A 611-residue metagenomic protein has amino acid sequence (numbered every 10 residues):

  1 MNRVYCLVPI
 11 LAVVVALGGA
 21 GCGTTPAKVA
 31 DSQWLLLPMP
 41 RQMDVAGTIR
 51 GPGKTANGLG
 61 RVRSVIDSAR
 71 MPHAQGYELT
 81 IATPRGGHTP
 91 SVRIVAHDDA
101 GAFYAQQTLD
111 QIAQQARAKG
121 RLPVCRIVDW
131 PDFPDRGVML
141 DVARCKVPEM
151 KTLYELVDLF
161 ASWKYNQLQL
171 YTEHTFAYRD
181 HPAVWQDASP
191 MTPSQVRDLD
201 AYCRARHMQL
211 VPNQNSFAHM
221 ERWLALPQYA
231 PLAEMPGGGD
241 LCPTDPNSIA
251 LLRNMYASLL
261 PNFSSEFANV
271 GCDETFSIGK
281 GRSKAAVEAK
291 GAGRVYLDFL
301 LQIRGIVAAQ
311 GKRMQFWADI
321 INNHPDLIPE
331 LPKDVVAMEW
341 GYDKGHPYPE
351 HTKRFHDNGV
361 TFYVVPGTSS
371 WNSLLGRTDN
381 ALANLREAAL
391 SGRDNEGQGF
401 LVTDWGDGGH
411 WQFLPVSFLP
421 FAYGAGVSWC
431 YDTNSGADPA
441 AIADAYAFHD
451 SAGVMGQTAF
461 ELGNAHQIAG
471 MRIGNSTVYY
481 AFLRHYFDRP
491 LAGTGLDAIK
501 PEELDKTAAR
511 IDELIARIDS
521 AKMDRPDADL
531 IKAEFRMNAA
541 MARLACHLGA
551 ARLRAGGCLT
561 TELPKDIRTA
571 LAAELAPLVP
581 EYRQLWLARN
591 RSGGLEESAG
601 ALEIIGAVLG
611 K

Functional and structural regions predicted by a protein language model:
M1-P9: Bacterial N-terminal signal peptides that target proteins for export
N2-R3, V29, L37-P38, D44-A46 (+8 more regions): Substrate-binding groove of N-acetylhexosamine-processing glycoside hydrolases
I10-V13, A20-V128, Q169, F316-N322 (+5 more regions): Acidic, contiguous N-terminal accessory segments
P26, A30, R70-A308, Q315 (+4 more regions): Feature activates predominantly on carbohydrate-active enzymes
K54-S64, Y77-T80, G120-D129, V184 (+8 more regions): Generic preference for hydrophobic/aromatic residues in regular secondary structure cores
G60, S91-R93, R136-G137, V335-V336 (+2 more regions): Structural motif
